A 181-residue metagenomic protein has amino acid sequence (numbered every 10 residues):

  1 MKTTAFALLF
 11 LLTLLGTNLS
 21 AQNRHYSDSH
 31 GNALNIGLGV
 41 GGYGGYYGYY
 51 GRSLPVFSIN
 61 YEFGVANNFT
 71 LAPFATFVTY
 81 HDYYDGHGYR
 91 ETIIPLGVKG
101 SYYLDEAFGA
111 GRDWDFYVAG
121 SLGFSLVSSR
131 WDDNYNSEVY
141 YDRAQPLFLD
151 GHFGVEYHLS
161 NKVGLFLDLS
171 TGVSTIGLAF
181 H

Functional and structural regions predicted by a protein language model:
M1-H30: Cleavable N-terminal export/targeting peptides
A21-F63, G100, T171-G172, A179-H181: Short glycine/proline- and aromatic-enriched beta-strand/turn motifs that initiate or cap beta-hairpins
Q22-G31, N67-N68, D105-D115, L159-K162: Short loop/turn motifs that connect adjacent beta-strands in outer-membrane beta-barrel proteins
N35-G37, T70-A72, Y117-A119, G164-D168 (+1 more regions): Residue-level detector of the transmembrane beta-barrel scaffold of outer-membrane proteins
V40, S58-D132: Gram-negative (and chloroplast) outer-membrane scaffold detector with strong preference for beta-barrel transmembrane
G48-S53, H87-I93, Y141-Q145: Replace "Gram-negative outer membrane beta-barrel proteins" with "bacterial and organellar outer membrane beta-barrel
F57-I59, V98-G100, V118, G151-F153 (+2 more regions): Membrane-embedded beta-strands of outer-membrane beta-barrel proteins, especially the hydrophobic/small aromatic
D105-R112, S125, D142-H181: Gram-negative outer-membrane beta-barrel domains
